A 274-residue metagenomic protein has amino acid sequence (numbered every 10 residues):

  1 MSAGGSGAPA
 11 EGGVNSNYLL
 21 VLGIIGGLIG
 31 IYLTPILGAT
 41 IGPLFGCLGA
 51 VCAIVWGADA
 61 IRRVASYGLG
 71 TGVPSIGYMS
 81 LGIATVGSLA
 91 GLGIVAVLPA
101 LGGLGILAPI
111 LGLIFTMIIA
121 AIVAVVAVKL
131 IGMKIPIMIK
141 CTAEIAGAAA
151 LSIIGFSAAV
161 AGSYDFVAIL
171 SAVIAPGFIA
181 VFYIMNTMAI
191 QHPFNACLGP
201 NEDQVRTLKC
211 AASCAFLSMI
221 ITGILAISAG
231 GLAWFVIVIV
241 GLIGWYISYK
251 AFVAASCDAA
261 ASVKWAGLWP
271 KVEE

Functional and structural regions predicted by a protein language model:
M1-W56, L242-K250: N-terminal signal-anchor module of multipass membrane proteins
A3-G23, G70-A84, V128-S152, H192-A215 (+1 more regions): Cytoplasm-facing juxtamembrane segments at the starts of transmembrane helices in multi-pass membrane proteins
V14, G30-G49, R62-P74, G91-T116 (+4 more regions): Membrane-helix interface and helix-disruption motif detector
V21-L33, G87-G91, A149-G155: Canonical alpha-helical transmembrane segments of integral membrane proteins
C47-V55, L113-A124, S171-Q191: Generic alpha-helical transmembrane segments
G57-G70, M185-P200, D258: Cytoplasmic membrane-interface segments at the C-terminal ends of transmembrane helices
S80-V95: A generic, lipid-embedded transmembrane alpha helix
F182-N195, A212-E274: C-terminal transmembrane-bundle signature of multipass membrane proteins, characterized by strong activation on
